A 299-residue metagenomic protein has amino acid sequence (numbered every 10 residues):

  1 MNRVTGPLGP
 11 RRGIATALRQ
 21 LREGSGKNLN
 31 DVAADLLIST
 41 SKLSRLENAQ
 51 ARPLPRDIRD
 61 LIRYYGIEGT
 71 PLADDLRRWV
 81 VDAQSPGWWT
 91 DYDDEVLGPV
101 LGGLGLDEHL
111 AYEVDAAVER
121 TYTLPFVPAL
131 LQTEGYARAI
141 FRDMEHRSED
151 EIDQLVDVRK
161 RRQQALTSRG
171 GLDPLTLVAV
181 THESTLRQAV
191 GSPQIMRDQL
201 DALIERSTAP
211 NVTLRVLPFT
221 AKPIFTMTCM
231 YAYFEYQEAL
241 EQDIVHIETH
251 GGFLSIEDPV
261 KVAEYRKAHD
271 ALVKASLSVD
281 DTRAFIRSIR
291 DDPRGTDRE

Functional and structural regions predicted by a protein language model:
N2-G13, N30-D31, N48-R187, E257 (+2 more regions): Interdomain hinge/linker segments and adjacent boundary elements that couple functional modules
A17, K42-R45, D75: Residue-level recognition of specific faces of alpha-helices
R19-R22: Short, amphipathic alpha-helical "recognition" segments used to contact nucleic acids or chromatin
S25-S44: Short alpha-helical DNA-recognition segment
L37, L54-R59, I244-E248: Short acidic (Asp/Glu) and glycine-rich catalytic loops that position anionic groups and cofactors
D173, V180, L186-E299: C-terminal regulatory/effector modules of DNA-binding transcriptional regulators
